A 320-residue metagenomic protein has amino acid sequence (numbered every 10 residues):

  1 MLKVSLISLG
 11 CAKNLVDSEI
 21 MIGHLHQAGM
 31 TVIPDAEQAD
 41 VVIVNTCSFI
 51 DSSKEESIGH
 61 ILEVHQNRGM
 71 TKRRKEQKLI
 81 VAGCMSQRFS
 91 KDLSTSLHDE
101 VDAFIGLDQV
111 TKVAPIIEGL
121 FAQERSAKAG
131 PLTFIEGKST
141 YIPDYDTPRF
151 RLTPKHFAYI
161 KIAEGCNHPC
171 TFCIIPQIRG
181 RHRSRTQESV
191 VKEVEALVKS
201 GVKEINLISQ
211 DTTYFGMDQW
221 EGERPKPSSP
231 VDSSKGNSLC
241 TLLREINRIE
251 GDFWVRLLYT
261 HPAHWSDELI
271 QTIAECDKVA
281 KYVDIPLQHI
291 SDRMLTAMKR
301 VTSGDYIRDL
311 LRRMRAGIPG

Functional and structural regions predicted by a protein language model:
M1-F215, E268, V283, Y306-A316: Proteins enriched for Cys/Gly/acidic motifs involved in redox and nucleic-acid/cofactor modification
E76-G83, R88-F89, L93, K199-G320: Conserved SAM/AdoMet-binding glycine-rich loop
